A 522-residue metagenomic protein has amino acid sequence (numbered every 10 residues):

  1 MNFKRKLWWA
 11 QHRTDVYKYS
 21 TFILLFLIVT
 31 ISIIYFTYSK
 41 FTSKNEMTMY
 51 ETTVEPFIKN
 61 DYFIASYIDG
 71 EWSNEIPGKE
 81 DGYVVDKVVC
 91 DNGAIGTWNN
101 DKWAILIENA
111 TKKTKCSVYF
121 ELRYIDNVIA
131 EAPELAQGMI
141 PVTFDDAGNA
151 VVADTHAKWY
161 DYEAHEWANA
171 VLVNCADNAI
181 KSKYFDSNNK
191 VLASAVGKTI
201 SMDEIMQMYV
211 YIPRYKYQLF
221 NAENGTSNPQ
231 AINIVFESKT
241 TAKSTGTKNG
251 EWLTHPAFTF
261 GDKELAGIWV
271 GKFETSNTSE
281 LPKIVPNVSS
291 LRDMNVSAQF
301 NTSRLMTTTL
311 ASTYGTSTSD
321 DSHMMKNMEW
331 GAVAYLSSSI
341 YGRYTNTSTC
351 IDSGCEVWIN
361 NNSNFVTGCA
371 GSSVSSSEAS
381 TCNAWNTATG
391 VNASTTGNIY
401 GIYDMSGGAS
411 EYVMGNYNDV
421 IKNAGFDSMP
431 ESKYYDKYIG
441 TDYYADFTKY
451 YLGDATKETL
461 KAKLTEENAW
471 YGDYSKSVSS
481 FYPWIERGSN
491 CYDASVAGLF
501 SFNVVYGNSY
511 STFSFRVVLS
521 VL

Functional and structural regions predicted by a protein language model:
M1-V16: N-terminal Lys/Arg-rich, disordered targeting/topogenic segments
D15-I68, I125: Short, polar/proline-rich extracytoplasmic segments that appear immediately after membrane translocation
Y62-V84: Solvent-exposed, low-complexity, repeat-rich "mucin-like" stalks and linkers
I76-K102: Surface-exposed interfaces of beta-sheet-rich extracellular modules
W98-Y124: Conserved "repeat-terminator" motif of extracellular CCP/Sushi domains
I125-G250: N-terminal module-boundary/linker segments of secreted carbohydrate-active enzymes
T199-Q207, E237-M405, V521: Short aromatic-cysteine micro-motif
M328-G331, W358-C382, T387-T389, T396-G397 (+2 more regions): C-terminal, surface-exposed recognition/capping segments
